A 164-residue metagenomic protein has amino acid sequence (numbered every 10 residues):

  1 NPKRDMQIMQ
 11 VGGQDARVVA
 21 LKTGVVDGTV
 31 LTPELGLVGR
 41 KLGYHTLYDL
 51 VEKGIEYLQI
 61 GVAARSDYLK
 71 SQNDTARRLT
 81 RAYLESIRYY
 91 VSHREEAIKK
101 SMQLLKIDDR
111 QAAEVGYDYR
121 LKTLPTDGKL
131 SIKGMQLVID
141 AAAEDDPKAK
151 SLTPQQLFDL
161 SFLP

Functional and structural regions predicted by a protein language model:
N1, E34, F162-L163: Short, intrinsically disordered, charge-balanced linker/junction segments flanking boundaries in proteins
N1-V11, T23-V26, H45, Q111 (+1 more regions): A local structural motif
D15-L105: Pocket-lining segment of extracytoplasmic ligand-binding domains
V38-G39, E56-L58, Y119-R120, D159-F162: Short secondary-structure boundary/hinge segments and terminal tails
E52, D74, K129, M135 (+2 more regions): Short capping/connector residues at structural and topological boundaries
S71-A149: Secondary-structure end/capping motifs
D140-A141, P147-P164: C-terminal solvent-exposed extensions
